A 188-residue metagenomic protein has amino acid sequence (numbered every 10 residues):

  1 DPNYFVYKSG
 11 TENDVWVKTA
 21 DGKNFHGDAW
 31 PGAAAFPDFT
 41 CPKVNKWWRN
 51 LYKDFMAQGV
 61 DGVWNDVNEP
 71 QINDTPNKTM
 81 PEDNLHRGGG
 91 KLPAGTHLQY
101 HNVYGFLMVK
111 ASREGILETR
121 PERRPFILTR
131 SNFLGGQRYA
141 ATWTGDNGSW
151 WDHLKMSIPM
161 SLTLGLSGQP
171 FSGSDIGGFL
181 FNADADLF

Functional and structural regions predicted by a protein language model:
D1-F188: Catalytic-domain carbohydrate-binding cleft regions of carbohydrate-active enzymes
